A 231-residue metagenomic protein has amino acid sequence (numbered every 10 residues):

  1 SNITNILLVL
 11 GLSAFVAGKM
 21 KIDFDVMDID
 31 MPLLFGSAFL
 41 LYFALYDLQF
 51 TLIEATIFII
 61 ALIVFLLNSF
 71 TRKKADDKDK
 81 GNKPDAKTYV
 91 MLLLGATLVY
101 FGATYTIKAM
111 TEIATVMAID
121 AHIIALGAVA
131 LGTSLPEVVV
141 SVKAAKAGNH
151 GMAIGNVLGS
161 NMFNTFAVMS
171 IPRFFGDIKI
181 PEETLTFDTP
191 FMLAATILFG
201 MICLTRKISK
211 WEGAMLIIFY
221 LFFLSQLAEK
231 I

Functional and structural regions predicted by a protein language model:
S1-I231: Hydrophobic alpha-helical segments, chiefly the membrane-spanning helices and signal/signal-anchor peptides
